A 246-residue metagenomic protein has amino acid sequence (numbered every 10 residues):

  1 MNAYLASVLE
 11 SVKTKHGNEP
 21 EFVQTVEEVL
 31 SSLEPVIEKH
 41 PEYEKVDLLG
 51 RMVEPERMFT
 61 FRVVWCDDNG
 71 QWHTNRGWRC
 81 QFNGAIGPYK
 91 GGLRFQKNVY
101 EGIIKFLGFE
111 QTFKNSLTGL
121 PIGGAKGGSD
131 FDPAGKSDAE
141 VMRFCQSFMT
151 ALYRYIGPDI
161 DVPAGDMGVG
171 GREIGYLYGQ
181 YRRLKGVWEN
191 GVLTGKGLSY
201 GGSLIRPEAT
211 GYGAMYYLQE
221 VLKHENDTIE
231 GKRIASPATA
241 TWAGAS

Functional and structural regions predicted by a protein language model:
E42-Q71: Structured beta-strand/loop patches that form or line metal/cofactor-binding pockets in enzymes
F61-D68, H73-F82, G179-Y181: Short beta-strand elements
Q71-T112: N-terminal cap/recognition module
Q96, N115-E230: Glycine/serine-rich phosphate-binding loop and adjoining beta1-alpha1 elements at the start of nucleotide-handling
I234-S236: Hydrophobic Val/Ile/Leu positions in short beta-strands of Rossmann-like dinucleotide-binding domains
T239: Glycine-rich Rossmann-fold phosphate-binding loop(s) that bind the pyrophosphate of adenine dinucleotide cofactors
A243-G244: N-terminal Rossmann-fold NAD(P) dinucleotide-binding loop
